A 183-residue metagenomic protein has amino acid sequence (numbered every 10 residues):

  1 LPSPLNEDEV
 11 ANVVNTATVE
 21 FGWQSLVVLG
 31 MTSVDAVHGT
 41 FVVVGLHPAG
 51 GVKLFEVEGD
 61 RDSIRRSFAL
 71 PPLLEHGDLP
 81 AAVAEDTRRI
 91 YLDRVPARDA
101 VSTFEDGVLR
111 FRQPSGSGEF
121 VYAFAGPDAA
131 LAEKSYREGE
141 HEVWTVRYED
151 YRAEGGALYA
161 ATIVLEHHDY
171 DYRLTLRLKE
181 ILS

Functional and structural regions predicted by a protein language model:
L1-M31, G51, P71-H76, S183: N-terminal leader/targeting segments and the immediate start of mature chains
N6-N12, S25, V34-G39, V57-R61 (+2 more regions): Edge/loop elements at the starts and ends of beta-strands within beta-rich repeat scaffolds
V13-V19, V28-T32, G39-V43, K134 (+2 more regions): One face of beta-strands
A17-F21, L26-G51, F55-S63: N-terminal beta-strand/beta-hairpin edge segment
V42-V44, S63-R65, R110, A132-E133: General beta-strand recognition
G45-A49, G59-S63, L70-P72, S115 (+3 more regions): A mature extracytoplasmic/lumenal domain signature
S63-A97: Acidic/charged, solvent-exposed loop-and-adjacent secondary-structure segments enriched in E/D, K/R, S/T, and G/P
F104-S183: Gly/Pro-enriched, hydrophobic low-complexity segments that function as extracytoplasmic propeptides/linkers
